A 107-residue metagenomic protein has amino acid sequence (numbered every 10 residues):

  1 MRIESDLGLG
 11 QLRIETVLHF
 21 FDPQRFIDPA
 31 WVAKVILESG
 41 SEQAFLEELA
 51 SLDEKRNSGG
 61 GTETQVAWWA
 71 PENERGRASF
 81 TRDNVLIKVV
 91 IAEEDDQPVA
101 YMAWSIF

Functional and structural regions predicted by a protein language model:
M1-L9: Short aromatic-glycine motifs in intrinsically disordered, low-complexity regions
I3, P29, D83-V85: Residues that act as N-cap/strand-start positions at coil-to-secondary-structure junctions
G10-E74: Mature extracytoplasmic domains of secretory-pathway proteins
K55-N57, T62-F107: An acidic-aromatic pocket/loop used at catalytic or ligand-binding sites
